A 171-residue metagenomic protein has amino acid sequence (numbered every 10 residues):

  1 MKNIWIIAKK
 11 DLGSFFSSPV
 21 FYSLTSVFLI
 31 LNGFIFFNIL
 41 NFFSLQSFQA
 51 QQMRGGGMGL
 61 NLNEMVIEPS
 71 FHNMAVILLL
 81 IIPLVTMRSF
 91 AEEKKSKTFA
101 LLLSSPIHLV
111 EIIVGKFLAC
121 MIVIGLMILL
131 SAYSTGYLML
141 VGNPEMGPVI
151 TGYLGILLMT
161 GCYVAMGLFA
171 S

Functional and structural regions predicted by a protein language model:
M1-T25: Aromatic- and glycine-rich beta-strand/loop motifs that create alpha-glucan
P19-L45, N73-I81: Hydrophobic alpha-helical transmembrane segments of multi-pass membrane transport/permease proteins
F34-F37, M58-H72, G115, A119-S171: Secretory targeting signals
F42-G59: Peri-membrane helix termini and adjoining interfacial loops of integral membrane proteins
V66-E92, M127: Long, hydrophobic alpha-helical segments
P83-L103, F117: Transmembrane helix boundary and interhelical loop/hinge segments in multi-pass membrane proteins
V110-V114: Alpha-helix N-cap/helix-start motif at helix boundaries, enriched for small hydrophobics
